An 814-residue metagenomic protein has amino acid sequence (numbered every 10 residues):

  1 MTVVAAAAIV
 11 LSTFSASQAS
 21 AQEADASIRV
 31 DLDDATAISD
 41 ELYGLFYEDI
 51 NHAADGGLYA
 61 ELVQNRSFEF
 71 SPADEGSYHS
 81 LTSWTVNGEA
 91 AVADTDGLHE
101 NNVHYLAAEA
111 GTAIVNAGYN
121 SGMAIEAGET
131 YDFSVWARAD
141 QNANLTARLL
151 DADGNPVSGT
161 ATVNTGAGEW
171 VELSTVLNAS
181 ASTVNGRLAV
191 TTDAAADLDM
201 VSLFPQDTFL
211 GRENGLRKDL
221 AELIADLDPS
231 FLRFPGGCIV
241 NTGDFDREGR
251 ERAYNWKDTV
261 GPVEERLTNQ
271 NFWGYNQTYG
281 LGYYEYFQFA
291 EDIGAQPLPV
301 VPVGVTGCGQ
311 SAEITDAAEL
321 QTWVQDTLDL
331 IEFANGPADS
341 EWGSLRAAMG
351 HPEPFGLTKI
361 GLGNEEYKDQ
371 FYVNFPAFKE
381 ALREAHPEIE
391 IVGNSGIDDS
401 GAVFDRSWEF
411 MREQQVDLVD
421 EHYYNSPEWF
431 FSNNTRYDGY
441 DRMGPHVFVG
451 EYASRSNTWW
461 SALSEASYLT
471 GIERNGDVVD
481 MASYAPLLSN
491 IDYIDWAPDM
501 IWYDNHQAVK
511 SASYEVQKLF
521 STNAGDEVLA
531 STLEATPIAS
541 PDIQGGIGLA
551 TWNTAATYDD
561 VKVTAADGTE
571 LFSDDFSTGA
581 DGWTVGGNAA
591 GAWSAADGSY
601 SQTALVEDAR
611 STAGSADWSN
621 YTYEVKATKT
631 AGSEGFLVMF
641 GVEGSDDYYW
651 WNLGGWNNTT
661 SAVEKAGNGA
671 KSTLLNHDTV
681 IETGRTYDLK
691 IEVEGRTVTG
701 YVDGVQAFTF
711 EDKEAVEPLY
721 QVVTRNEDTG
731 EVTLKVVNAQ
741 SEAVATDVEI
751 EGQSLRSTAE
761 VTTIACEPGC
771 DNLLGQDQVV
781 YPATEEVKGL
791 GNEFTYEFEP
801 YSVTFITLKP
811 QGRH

Functional and structural regions predicted by a protein language model:
M1-A21: Secretory targeting and sorting signals
F14-F404, E409-E421, N425-E428, T435-Q544 (+3 more regions): Non-catalytic accessory regions flanking glycosidase/transglycosidase catalytic cores in CAZymes
S67-Y105, A539-S540, S577-R610, D647 (+1 more regions): Extracellular glycan-recognition surfaces and repeat-rich motifs
T130, A167-S174, W618-T622, K626 (+1 more regions): Trp-centered recognition loops
G159-A161, S611, G667-K690: Short, aromatic/His-centered strand-loop micro-motif at the edge of beta-sheets
V190-T191, P541-T554, V638: Predominantly extracellular/luminal carbohydrate-interaction, adhesion, and secreted-enzyme modules that are
T557, T603-A666: Secretory/extracellular carbohydrate-interaction modules and structurally similar beta-sandwich "look-alikes"
V561, F576, V625, T683-F710: Carbohydrate-binding surfaces in secreted/extracellular proteins
